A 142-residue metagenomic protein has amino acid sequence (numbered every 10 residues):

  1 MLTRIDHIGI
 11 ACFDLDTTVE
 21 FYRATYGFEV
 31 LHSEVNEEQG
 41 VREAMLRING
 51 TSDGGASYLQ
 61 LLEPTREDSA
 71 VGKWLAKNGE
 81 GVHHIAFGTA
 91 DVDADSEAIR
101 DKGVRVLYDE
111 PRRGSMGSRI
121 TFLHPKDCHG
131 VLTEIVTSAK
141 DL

Functional and structural regions predicted by a protein language model:
M1-V19, E80-T89, V136-L142: N-terminal beta-strand motif that seeds the catalytic metal site of vicinal oxygen chelate
R4-D6, F28-L31, E38-G40, R66-H83 (+1 more regions): A cross-kingdom feature marking solvent-exposed beta-strand/loop segments within repeated, beta-rich binding/scaffold
L15, V35, P64-R66: Histidine- and/or cysteine-centered catalytic micro-motif in compact active-site loops
T18-R23, I99: Conserved active-site tyrosine of GNAT-family acetyltransferases
Y22, A76, K126-D127: A general structural signal for stabilizing positions within well-ordered secondary structure
T25, G55-A56, L61-V71: Conserved secondary-structure micro-motifs at functional edges
G27-D53, H124: N-terminal strand-loop-strand beta-hairpin
A44-M45, D53-G54, L59, F87 (+1 more regions): Vicinal oxygen chelate
